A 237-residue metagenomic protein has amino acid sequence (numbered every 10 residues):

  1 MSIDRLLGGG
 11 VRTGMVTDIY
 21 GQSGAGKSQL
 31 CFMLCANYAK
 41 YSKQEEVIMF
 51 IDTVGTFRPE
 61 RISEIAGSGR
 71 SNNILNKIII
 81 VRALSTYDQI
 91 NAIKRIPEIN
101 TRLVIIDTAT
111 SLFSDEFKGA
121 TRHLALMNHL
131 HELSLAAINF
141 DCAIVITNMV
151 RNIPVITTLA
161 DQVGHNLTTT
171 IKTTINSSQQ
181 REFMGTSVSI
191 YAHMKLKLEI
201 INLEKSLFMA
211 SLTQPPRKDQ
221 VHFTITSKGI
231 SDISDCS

Functional and structural regions predicted by a protein language model:
M1-R70: The Walker A/P-loop phosphate-binding site
D4, T13, A83-I90, A120-H131 (+1 more regions): Amphipathic alpha-helical transducer elements in NTP-driven molecular machines
V11-G14, C35, I90-K94, I99-N100 (+4 more regions): A hydrophobic alpha-helical transmembrane-helix feature that marks the membrane cores and membrane-interface segments
T17-I19, M49-I51, I79-V81, V145 (+1 more regions): Hydrophobic/aromatic beta-strand patches that form the interior of the parallel beta-sheet core in alpha/beta enzyme
L34, Y41, N128-N139: Catalytic-core regions built around general acid/base machinery
E45-A120: Conserved inter-motif catalytic segment of the P-loop NTP-binding fold
I106-E132, V150, D161-Q162: Conserved P-loop NTPase nucleotide-binding/switch module
L135-S237: Phosphate-binding/switch region of NTP-binding enzymes
